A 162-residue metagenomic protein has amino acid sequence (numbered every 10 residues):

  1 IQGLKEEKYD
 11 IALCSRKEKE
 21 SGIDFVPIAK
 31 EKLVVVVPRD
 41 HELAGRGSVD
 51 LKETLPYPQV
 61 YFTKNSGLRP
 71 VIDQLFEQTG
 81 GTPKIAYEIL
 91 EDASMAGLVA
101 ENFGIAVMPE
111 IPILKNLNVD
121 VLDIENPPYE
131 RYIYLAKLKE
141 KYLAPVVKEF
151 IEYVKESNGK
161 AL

Functional and structural regions predicted by a protein language model:
I1-V37, M95, V99-F103, N118-D123: Short beta-strand-centered segments that line the small-molecule binding cleft or hinge of alpha/beta clamshell
S15-R16, T82-E91: Short beta-strand-to-loop elements that line the ligand-binding cleft of bilobed periplasmic-binding protein-like
R16-K17, R39, P109-P112, I133: Short secondary-structure boundary segments
E20-Q59, A144-P145: Flexible hinge/capping segments at coil-to-helix
V34-V36, I105, Y132-A136: Residues embedded in well-ordered beta-strands
P38, F62-T63, I85, M108-P109: Thr-Gly-centered strand-to-loop micro-motif
A44, P58-T79, L143-I151, A161: Secondary-structure junction motif
V121-L162: A late-sequence structural motif
